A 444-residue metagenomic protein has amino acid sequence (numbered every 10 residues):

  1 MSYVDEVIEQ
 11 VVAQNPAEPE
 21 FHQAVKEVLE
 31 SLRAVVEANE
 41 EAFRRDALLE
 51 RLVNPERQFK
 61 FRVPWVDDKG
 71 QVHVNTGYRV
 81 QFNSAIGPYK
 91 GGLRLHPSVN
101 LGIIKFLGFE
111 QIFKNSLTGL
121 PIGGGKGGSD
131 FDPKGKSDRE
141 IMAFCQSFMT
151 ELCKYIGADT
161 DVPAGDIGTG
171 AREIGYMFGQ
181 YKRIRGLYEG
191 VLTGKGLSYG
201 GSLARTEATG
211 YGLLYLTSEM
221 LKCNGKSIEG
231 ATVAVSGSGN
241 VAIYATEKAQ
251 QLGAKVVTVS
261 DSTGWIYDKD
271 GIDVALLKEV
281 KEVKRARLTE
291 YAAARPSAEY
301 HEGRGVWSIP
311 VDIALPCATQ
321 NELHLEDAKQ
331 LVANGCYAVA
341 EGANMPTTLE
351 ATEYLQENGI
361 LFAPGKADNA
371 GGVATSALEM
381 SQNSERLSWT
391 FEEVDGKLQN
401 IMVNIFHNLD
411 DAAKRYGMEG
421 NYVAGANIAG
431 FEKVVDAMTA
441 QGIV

Functional and structural regions predicted by a protein language model:
M1-L203, K433-G442: N-terminal ligand-binding/catalytic initiation module
S2-A24, M220, V332-V444: Adenosine-phosphate binding glycine-rich loop
I8-E9, K26, L101, K105-F109 (+13 more regions): Predominant activation on well-ordered alpha-helical scaffold segments within soluble catalytic domains
T160-A164, L187-L192, T258-D261, Y300 (+4 more regions): General beta-strand structural signal in soluble alpha/beta enzymes
R183, S218-K226, Q320, K329 (+1 more regions): Conserved helix-loop functional segments at active or binding sites
T193-G196, G201-S308: Glycine-rich phosphate/diphosphate-binding loop of Rossmann-like nucleotide-binding domains
G264-F362, A367: Rossmann-like adenosine-cofactor binding region
